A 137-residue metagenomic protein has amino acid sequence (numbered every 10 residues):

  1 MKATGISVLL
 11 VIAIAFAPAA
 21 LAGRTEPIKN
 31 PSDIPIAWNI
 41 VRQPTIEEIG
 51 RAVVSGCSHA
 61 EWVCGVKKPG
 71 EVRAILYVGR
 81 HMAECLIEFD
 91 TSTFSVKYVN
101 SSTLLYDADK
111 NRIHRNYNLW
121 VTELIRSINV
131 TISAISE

Functional and structural regions predicted by a protein language model:
M1-V8: Bacterial N-terminal signal peptides that target proteins for export
L9-L10, A20-L21: Cleavable N-terminal signal peptides
A22-E137: Ser/Thr-rich, low-complexity intrinsically disordered terminal regions
